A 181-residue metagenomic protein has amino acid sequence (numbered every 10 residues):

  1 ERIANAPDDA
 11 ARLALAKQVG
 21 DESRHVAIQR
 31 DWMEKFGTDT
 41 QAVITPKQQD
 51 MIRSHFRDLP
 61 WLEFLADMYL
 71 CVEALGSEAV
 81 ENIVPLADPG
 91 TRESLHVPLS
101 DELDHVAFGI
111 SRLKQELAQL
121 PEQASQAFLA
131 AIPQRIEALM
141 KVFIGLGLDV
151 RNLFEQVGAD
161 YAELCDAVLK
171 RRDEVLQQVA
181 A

Functional and structural regions predicted by a protein language model:
E1-A181: Non-heme di-metal
